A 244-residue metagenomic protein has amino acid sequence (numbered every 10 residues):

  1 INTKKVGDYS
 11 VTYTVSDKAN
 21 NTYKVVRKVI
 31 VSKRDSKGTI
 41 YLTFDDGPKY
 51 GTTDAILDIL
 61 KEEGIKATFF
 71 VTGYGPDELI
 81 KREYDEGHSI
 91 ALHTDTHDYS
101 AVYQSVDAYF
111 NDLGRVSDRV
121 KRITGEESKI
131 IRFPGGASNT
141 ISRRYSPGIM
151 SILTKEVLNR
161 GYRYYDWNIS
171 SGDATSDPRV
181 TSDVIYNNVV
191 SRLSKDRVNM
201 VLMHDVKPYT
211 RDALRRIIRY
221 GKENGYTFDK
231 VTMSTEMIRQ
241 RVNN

Functional and structural regions predicted by a protein language model:
I1, N21, K28-S32, E236-I238 (+1 more regions): Extracellular cell-wall/glycan-interacting regions and their flexible linkers
I1-R27: Serine/threonine-rich, repeat-prone extracellular segments and beta-strand-based repeat modules of secreted/surface
N2, F44-D46, D166, D205: Conserved acidic functional residues
K5, K49, T72, Y145-P147 (+1 more regions): Charged, low-complexity surface patches
D8-Y9, H88, R197-N199: Surface-exposed loop/turn positions
N21-K24, K49, H97, S138 (+1 more regions): General alpha-helical segment detector with a strong preference for membrane-spanning helices and helix-boundary regions
R27-I130, R216, Y220, T227 (+1 more regions): Active-site beta->alpha N-cap acidic-glycine motif
Y99-T227, S234-E236, R241-N243: Catalytic domains of cell-wall/extracellular-matrix polysaccharide-remodeling enzymes, centered on de-N-acetylation
